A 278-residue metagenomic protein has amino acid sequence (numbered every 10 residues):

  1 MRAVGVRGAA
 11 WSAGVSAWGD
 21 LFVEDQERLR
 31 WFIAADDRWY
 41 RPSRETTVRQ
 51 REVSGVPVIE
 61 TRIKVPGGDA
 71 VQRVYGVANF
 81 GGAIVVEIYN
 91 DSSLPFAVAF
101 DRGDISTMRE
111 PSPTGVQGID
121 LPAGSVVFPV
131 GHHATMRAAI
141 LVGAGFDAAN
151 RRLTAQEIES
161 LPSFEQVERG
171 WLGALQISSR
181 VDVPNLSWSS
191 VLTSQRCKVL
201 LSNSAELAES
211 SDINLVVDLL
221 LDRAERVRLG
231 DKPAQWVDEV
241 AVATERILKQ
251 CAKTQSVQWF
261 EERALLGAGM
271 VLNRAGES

Functional and structural regions predicted by a protein language model:
M1-W236: Terminal accessory carbohydrate-recognition/targeting modules of carbohydrate-active enzymes
L207-S278: Aromatic-lined, polymer-binding surfaces characteristic of secreted/periplasmic polysaccharide-degrading enzymes
